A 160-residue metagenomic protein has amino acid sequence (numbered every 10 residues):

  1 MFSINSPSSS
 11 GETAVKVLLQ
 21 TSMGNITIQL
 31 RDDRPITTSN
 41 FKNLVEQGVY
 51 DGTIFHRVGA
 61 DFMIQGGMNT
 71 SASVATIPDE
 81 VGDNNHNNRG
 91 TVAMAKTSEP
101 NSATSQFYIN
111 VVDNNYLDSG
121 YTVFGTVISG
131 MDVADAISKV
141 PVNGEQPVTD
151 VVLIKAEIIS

Functional and structural regions predicted by a protein language model:
M1-S160: Cyclophilin-like peptidyl-prolyl cis-trans isomerases
